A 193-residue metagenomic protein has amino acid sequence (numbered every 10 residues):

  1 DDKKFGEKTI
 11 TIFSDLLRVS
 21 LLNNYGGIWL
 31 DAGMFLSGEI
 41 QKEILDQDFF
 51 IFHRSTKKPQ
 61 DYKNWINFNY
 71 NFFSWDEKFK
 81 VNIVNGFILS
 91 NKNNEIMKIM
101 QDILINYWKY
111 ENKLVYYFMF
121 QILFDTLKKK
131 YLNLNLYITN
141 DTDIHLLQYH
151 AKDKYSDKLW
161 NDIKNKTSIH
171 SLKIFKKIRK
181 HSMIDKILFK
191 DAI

Functional and structural regions predicted by a protein language model:
D1-S14, A32-I193: Glycosyltransferase-associated regions of secretory-pathway enzymes, highlighting luminal stem/catalytic domains
D15-G27: Small-residue hinge/turn detector
